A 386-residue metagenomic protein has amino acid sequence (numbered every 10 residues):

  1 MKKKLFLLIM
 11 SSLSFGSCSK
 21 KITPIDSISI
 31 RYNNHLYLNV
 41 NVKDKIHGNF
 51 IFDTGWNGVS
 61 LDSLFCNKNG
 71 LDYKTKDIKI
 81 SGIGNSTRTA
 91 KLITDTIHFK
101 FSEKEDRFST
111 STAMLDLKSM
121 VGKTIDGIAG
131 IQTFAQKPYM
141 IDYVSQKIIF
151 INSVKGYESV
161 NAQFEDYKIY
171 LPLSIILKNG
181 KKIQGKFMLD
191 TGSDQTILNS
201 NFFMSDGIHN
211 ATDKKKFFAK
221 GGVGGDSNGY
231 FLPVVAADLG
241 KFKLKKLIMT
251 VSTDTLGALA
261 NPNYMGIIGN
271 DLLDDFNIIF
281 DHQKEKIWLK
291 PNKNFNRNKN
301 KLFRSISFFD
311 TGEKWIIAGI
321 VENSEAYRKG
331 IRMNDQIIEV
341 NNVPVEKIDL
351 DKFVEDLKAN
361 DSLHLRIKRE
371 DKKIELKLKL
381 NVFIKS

Functional and structural regions predicted by a protein language model:
M1-S27: Bacterial Sec-dependent N-terminal signal peptides
C18-S386: Pepsin/retropepsin-fold aspartyl endopeptidases
